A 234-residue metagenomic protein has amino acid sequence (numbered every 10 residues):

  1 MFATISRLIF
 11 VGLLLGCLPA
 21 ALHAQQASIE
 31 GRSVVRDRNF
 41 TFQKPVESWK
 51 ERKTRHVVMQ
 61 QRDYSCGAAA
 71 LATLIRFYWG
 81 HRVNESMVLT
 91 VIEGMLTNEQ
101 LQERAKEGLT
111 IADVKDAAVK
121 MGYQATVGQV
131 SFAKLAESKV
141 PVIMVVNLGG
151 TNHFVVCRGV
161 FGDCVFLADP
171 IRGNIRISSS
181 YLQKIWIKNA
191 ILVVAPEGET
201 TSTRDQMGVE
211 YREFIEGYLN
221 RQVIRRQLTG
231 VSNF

Functional and structural regions predicted by a protein language model:
M1-S6, Q124: Extended hydrophobic/aromatic-rich secondary-structure runs
F2-T4, A21-T97, L219-N220, G230-F234: Active-site-adjacent structural segments surrounding the nucleophilic cysteine of cysteine proteases and isopeptidases
L8-P19: Bacterial N-terminal signal peptides
L14, L74-I75, L182: Broad structural signal for hydrophobic residues in well-ordered alpha-helices, predominantly aliphatic
Q26-K50, I92-A195, S202-T203: Conserved active-site-adjacent core of cysteine acyl-enzyme catalytic domains
N84, S131-F132, S178, Q222-Q227: Short, solvent-exposed coil/turn linker segments
K188-F234: Low-complexity, Gly/Ser/Thr/Pro-rich intrinsically disordered linker/tail segments
